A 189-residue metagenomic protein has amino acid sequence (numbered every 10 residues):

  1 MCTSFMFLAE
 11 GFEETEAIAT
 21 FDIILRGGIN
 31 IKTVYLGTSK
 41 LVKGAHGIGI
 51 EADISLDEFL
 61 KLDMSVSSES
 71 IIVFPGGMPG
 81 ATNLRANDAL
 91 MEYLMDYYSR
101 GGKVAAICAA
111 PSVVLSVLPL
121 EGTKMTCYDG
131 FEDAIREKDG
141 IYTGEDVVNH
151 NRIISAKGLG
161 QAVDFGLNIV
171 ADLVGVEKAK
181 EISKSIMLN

Functional and structural regions predicted by a protein language model:
C2-F12, R26-Y35, I54, F59-N189: Active-site-adjacent pocket-lining segments in enzyme domains
E16: Glycine-rich, flexible N-terminal cofactor/catalytic loop recognition
A19-R26: Short, solvent-exposed amphipathic alpha-helices that sit in or adjacent to ligand/effector-binding or catalytic
V34-S55: N-terminal beta-loop-helix "entrance" segment that forms/cooperates in small-molecule cofactor or anionic ligand
